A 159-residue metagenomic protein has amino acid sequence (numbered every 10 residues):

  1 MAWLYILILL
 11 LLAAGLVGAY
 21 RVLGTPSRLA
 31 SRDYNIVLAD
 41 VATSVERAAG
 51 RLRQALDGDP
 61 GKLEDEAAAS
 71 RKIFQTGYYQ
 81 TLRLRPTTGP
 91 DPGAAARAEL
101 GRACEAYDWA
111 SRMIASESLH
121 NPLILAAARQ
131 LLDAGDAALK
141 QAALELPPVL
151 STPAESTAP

Functional and structural regions predicted by a protein language model:
M1-I6, A126, Q130: N-terminal hydrophobic targeting segments
A2-R21: Hydrophobic membrane-insertion alpha-helices, especially the h-region of bacterial N-terminal signal peptides
R21-V37: Ser/Thr/Pro/Gly-rich low-complexity linker/stalk segments immediately outside membranes or between
D33-R112, S116-P159: Alpha-helical segments in soluble extracytoplasmic regions
